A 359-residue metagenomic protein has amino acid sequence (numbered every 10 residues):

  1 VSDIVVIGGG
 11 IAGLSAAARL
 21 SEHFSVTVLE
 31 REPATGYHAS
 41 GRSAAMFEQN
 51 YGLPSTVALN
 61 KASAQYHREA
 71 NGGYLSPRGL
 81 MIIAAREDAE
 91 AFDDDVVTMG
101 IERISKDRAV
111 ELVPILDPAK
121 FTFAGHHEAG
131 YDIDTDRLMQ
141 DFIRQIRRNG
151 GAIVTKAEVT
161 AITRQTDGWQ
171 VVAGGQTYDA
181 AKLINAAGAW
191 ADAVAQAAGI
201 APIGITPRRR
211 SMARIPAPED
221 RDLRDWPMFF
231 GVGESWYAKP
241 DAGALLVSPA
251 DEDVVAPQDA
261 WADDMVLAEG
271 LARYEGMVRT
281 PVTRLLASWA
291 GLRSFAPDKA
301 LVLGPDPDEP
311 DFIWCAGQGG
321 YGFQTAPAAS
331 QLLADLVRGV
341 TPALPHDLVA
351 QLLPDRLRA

Functional and structural regions predicted by a protein language model:
S2-T27: N-terminal Rossmann-like FAD-binding beta1-loop-alpha1 element of flavoenzymes
V5-I7, L29, Y178-W190, S330: Short hydrophobic core segments
A18-R19, F47, G73-G79, A189-D311: Active-site substrate-recognition segment that forms the wall of the catalytic cavity or substrate channel
S21-S40: Glycine-rich FAD pyrophosphate-binding loop
A44-I115, F121-F123, S235-W236, R273: Dinucleotide-binding Rossmann-like beta1-alpha1 core, especially the glycine-rich loop that anchors the ADP
G73-I82, E102-N149, A250-P257, P310 (+1 more regions): Helix-loop-beta segment of a Rossmann-like dinucleotide-binding subdomain
H127-A181: Helical element adjacent to the flavin cofactor pocket in flavoenzyme catalytic cores
G276-A359: C-terminal catalytic lobe of FAD-dependent flavoproteins
